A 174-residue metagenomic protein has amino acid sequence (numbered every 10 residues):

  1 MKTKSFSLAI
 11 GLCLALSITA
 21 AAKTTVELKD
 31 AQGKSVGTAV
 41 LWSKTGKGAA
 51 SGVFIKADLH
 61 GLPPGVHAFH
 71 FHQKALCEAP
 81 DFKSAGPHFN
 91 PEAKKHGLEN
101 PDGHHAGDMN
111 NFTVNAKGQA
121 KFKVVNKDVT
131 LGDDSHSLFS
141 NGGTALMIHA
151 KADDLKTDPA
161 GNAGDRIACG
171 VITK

Functional and structural regions predicted by a protein language model:
M1-A9: Bacterial N-terminal signal peptides that target proteins for export
A9-S17: Bacterial N-terminal signal peptides
I18-K174: N-terminal leader/targeting pre-sequences
